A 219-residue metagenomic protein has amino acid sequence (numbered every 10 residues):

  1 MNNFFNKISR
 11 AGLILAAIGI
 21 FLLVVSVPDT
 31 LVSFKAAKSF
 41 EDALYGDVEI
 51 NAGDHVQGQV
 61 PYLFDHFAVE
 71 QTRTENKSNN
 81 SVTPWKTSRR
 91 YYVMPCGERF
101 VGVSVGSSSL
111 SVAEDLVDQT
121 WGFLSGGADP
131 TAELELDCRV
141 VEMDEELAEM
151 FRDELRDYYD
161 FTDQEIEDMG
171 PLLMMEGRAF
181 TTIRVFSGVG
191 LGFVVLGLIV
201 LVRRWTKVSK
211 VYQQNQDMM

Functional and structural regions predicted by a protein language model:
M1-F40, I183-R204: Hydrophobic secretory-pathway targeting helix
M1-F5, L124, P171: Short, aromatic- and cysteine-enriched interfacial helices/patches that mediate contacts at lipid membranes
V27-N51, P171-M175: Alpha-helical transmembrane signal-anchor/signal-peptide segments
L44-D137: Membrane-proximal low-complexity regions enriched in glycine and acidic/polar residues
K77-S81, L155-D160, L191-V195: Short, low-complexity, polar/charged sequence segments that are solvent-exposed and flexible
S109-F123, M169-R203: Extended, charge-rich, solvent-exposed interface segments
S125-E176: Extended, hydrophilic extramembrane loops/domains of integral membrane proteins
S209-M219: Cytoplasmic C-terminal tails of single-pass
